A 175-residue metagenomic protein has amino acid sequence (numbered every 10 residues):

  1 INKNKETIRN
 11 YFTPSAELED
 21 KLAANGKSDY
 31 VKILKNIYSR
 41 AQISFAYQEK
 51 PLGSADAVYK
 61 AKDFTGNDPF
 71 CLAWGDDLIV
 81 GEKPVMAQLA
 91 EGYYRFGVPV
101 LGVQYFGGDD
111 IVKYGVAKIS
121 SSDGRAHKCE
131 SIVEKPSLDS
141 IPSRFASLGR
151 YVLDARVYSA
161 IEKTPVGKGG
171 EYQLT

Functional and structural regions predicted by a protein language model:
I1-N2, V103: Short internal beta-strands
K3, A73, G81, V152-L153: A conserved hydrophobic position in a structured secondary element of the catalytic/binding core that shapes
K3-E6, N10: Glycine-rich FAD cofactor-binding loop and adjacent beta-loop-alpha segment at the N-terminus of flavoprotein
N10-A16: Glycine-rich loop at the start of a catalytic domain that most often binds anionic cofactors/ligands
F12, L22-A23: Active-site-adjacent segment of FAD-dependent monooxygenases/related oxidoreductases
L18-D20, S28-S121, E162-K163: Conserved beta-loop-beta/alpha segment of the NTase-like Rossmann-fold superfamily that binds/positions NTPs
C71, A90-Y94, D123-T175: Catalytic-core segments of class I nucleotidyltransferases/pyrophosphorylases that form NMP-activated intermediates
